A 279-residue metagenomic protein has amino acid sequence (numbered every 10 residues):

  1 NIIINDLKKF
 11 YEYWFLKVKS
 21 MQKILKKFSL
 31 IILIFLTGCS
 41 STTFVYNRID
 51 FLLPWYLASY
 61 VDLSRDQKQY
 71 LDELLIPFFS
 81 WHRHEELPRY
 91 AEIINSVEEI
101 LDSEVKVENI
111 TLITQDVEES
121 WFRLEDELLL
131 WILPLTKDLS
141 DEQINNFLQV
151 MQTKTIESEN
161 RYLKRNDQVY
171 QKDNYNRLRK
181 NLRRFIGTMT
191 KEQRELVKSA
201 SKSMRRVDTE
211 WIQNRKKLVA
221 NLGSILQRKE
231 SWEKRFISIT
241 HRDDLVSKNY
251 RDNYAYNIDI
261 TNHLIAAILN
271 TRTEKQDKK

Functional and structural regions predicted by a protein language model:
V18-S29: Bacterial N-terminal signal peptides that target proteins for export
T37-G38: C-terminal motif of bacterial Sec signal peptides marking the signal peptidase cleavage site
S41-Y60, L133, N166-F185, N262-A266: Extended, structured, electrostatic nucleic-acid-contact surfaces
T43-D138, E142, N146, V150: N-terminal Sec/ER secretory leader and immediately downstream segment of secreted/extracellular precursors
Y46, V61-Q69, W121-L130, S140 (+3 more regions): Short, low-complexity cationic-aromatic patches
P54, V219-K279: A cross-kingdom marker for long, charged
L133-D244: Extended amphipathic alpha-helical interaction segments
